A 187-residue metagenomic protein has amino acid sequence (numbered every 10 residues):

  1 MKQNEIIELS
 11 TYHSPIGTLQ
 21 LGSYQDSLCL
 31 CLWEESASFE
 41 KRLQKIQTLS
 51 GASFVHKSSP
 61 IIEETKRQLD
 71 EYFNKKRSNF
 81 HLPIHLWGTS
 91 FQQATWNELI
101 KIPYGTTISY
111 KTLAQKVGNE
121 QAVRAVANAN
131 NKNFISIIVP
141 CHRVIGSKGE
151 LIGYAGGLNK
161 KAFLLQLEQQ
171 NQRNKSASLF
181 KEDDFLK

Functional and structural regions predicted by a protein language model:
M1-E120, N171-K187: Basic nucleic-acid-binding alpha-helical/helix-turn surface characteristic of O6-alkylguanine DNA
T107-V117, I135-R143, L165-L167: A short, terminal or domain-edge coil/loop segment
Q121-F163: Short glycine/serine-rich loop segments
S147-K187: …primarily DNA-binding HTH/wHTH and HhH modules…
